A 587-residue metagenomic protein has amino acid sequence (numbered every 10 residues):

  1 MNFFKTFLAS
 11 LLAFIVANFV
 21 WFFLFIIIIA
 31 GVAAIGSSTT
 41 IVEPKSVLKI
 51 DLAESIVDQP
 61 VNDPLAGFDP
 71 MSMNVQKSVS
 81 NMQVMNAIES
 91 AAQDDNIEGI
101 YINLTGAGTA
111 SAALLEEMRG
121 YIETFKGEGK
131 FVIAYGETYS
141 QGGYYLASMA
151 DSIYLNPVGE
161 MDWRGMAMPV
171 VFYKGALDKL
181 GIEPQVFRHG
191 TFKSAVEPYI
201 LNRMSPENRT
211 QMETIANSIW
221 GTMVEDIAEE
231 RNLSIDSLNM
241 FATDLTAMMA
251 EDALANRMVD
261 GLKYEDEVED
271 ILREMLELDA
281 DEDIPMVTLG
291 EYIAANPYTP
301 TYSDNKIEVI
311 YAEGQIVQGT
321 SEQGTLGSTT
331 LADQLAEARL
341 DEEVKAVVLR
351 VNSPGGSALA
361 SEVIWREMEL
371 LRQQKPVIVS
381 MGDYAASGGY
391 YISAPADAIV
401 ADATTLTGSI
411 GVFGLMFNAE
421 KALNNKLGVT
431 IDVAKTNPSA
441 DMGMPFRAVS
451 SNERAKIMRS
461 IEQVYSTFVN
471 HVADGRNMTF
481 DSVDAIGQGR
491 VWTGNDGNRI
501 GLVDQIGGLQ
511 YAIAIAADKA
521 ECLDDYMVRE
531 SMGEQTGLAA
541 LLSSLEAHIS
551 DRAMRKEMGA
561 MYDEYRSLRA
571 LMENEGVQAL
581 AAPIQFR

Functional and structural regions predicted by a protein language model:
F3-S38, P44-K45: Hydrophobic alpha-helical transmembrane signal-anchor segments
I41-P44, G127, T299-D304, N425 (+2 more regions): Extracellular/periplasmic catalytic domains that process cell-envelope and extracellular macromolecules
S46-V170, P300-A422, E462: Cleft-lining beta-strand/loop regions that shape enzyme active-site pockets
V170, K174-R273, E420-I500, D504-I513 (+1 more regions): Charged, glycine-interspersed solvent-exposed loop segments at helix/strand-loop junctions that cap or gate access
E229-E230, D260-K306, F413, V469-G475 (+1 more regions): C-terminal long alpha-helix characteristic of the crotonase
Y302-I307, Y311-E343, S460, M532-R587: Intrinsic disorder and flexible/low-complexity segments
A358-V363, D496-R499, L542-S544: Short glycine/threonine-rich loop-to-helix capping motif typified by GTGT followed within a few residues by an Asp-Pro
